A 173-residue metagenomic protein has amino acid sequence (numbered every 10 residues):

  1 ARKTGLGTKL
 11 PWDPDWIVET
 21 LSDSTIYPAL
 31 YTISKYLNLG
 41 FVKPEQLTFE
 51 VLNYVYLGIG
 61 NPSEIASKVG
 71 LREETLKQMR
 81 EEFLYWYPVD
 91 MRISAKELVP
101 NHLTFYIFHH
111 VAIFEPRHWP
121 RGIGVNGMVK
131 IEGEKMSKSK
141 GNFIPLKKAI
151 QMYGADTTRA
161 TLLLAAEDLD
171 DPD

Functional and structural regions predicted by a protein language model:
A1-D173: Structured secondary-structure scaffolds
